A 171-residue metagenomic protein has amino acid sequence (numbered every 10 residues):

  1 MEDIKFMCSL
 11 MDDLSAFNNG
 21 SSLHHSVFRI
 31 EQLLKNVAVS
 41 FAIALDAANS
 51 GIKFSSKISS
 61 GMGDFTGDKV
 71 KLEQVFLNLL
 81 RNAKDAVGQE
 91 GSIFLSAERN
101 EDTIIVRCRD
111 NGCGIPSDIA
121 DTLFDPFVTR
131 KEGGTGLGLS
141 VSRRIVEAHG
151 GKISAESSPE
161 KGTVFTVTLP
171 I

Functional and structural regions predicted by a protein language model:
M1-G20, S26-A44: Conserved DHp (HisKA) dimerization/phosphotransfer helix of two-component histidine kinases, i.e., the long coiled-coil
G20-L23, D64-G67, R130: Conserved micro-motifs of the catalytic ATP-binding
G51-G63, N100: Conserved catalytic submotifs in the C-terminal HATPase_c
E90-D102: Short beta-strand/loop element within the Bergerat-fold HATPase_c
I115-P126: Short conserved segment of the HATPase_c
G138, S142: Short alpha-helical Gxxx[C/S/T] motif in the catalytic ATP-binding
